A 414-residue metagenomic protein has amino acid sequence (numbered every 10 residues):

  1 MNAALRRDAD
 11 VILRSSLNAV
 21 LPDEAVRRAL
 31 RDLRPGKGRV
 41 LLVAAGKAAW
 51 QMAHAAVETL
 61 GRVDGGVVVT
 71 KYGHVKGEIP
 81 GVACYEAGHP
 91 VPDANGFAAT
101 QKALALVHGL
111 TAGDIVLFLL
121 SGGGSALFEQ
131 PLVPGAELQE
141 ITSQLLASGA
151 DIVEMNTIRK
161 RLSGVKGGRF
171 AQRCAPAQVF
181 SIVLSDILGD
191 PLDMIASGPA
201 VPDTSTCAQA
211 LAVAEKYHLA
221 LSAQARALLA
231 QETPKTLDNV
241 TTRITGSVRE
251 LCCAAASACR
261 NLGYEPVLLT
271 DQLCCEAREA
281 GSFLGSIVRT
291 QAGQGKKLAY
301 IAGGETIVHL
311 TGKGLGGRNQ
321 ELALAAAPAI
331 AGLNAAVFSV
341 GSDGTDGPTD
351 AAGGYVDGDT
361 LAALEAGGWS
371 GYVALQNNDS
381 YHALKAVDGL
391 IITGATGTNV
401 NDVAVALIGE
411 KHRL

Functional and structural regions predicted by a protein language model:
M1-V43, Q51-M52: An N-terminal, well-structured beta->alpha segment
V43-A45, V67-T70, L117-G122, S181-I187 (+3 more regions): Short beta-strand segments
A55-G65, I79-C84, L104, H108 (+5 more regions): A glycine- and small-aliphatic-rich helix-loop capping segment at beta-alpha/alpha-beta transitions that lines
T70-A112, E154, I158-R159: Glycine-rich oxoanion-binding loops at beta->alpha junctions
P134-A220, L228: Internal gly/pro-rich beta-alpha loop/helix module that stabilizes soluble enzyme cofactors or their anionic handles
A177-F180, P202-F283, I287: Accessory alpha-helical/coil subdomains and C-terminal extensions that flank or cap enzyme catalytic cores
G263-S339, G347-P348: Active-site segments that bind and position negatively charged phosphate/pyrophosphate groups
L324-L414: Internal helix-turn-beta structural module
